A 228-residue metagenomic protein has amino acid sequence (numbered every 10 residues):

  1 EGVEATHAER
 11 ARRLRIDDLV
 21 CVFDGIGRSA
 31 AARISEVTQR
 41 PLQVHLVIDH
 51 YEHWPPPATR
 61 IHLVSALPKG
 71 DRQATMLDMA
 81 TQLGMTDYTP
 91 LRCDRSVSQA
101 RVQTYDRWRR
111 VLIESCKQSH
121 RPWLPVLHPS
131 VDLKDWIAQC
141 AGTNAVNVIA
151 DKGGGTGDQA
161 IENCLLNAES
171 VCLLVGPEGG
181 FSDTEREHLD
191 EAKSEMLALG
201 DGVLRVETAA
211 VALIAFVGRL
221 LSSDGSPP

Functional and structural regions predicted by a protein language model:
E1-H53: N-terminal positively charged helical leader segments and presequences
G2, A58-H62, S170-C172, E191-L199: Glycine/charged-rich beta-loop-alpha catalytic/anionic-binding loops adjacent to active sites
G2-V3, G25, L67, S130 (+2 more regions): Fold-independent oxyanion-binding glycine-rich loops and adjacent beta-strand/coil segments at enzyme active sites
A8, Q73-M76, E185: Hydrophobic side chains in well-ordered alpha-helices
Y51-I149: RNA substrate-binding interface of SAM-dependent RNA methyltransferases
N147-R186, S194-A198: Active-site/ligand-binding-proximal alpha/beta "capping" segment
D183-P228: Structured adenosyl-cofactor binding patch, chiefly the S-adenosyl-L-methionine
